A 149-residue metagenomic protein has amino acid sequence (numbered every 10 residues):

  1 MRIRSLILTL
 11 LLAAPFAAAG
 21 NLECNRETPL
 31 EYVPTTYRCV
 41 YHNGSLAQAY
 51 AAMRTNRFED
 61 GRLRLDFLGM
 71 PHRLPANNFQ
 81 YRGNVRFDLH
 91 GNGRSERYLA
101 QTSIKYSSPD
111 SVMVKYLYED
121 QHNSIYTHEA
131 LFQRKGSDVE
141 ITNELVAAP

Functional and structural regions predicted by a protein language model:
M1-I7: Bacterial N-terminal signal peptides that target proteins for export
L10-A18: Hydrophobic h-region of N-terminal signal peptides that target proteins for export in Gram-negative bacteria
G20-P109: Flexible low-complexity loop/turn motifs enriched in small/helix-breaking residues
N56, D66, Y116, H128 (+1 more regions): Polar/charged side chains located within well-ordered beta-strands of beta-rich proteins
E96-A100, N123-E129: Short, surface-exposed coil-to-beta transition loops
S103-D110, Q133-V139: A short, structured loop/turn motif at beta-sheet edges
M113-Q121: Short beta-strand segments that buttress and anchor functional surface loops
A130-A148: Short beta-strand edge/turn micro-motifs at domain boundaries
